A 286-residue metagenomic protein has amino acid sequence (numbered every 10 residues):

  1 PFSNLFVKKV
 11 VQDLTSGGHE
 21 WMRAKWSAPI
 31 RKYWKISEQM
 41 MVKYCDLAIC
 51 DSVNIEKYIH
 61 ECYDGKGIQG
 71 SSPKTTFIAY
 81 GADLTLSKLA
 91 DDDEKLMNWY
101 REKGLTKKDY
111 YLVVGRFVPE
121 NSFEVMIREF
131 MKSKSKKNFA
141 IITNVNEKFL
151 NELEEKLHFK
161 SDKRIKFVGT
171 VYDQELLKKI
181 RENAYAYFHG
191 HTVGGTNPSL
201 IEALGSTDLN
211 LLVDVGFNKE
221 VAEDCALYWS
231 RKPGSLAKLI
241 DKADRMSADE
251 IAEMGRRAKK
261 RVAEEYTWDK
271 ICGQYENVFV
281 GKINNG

Functional and structural regions predicted by a protein language model:
I30-A48: Membrane-proximal helix-turn-helix segments that form the acceptor-binding/catalytic region of lipid-linked
K43-K74, A82-S87, L96, S122 (+1 more regions): A short, active-site helix/loop in glycosyltransferases that binds the activated sugar's phosphate group
A82, V114, N138-L153, K166-T170: Glycosyltransferase donor-sugar binding loop
K88-G104: A short helix/loop element that forms part of the nucleotide-sugar donor recognition site in Leloir-type
Y100-N121, I127-K134, A140: Conserved donor-binding/catalytic core segment of Leloir-type glycosyltransferases
K179-G195, D208-L209: Acidic donor-binding loop of glycosyltransferase active sites
A226-G234, K242-A248: Conserved acidic donor-binding segment of nucleotide-sugar-dependent glycosyltransferases
E250-E265, Q274-N277: A short, well-ordered alpha-helix in the C-terminal region of glycosyltransferases
